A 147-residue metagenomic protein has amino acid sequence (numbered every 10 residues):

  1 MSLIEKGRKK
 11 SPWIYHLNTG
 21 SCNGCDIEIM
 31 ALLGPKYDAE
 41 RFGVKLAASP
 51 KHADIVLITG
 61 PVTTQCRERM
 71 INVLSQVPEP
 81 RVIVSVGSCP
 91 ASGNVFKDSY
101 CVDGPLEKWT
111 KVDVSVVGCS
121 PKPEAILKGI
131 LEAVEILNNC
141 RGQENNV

Functional and structural regions predicted by a protein language model:
M1-V147: Iron-sulfur-associated redox domains of electron-transfer enzymes in respiratory and anaerobic energy metabolism
